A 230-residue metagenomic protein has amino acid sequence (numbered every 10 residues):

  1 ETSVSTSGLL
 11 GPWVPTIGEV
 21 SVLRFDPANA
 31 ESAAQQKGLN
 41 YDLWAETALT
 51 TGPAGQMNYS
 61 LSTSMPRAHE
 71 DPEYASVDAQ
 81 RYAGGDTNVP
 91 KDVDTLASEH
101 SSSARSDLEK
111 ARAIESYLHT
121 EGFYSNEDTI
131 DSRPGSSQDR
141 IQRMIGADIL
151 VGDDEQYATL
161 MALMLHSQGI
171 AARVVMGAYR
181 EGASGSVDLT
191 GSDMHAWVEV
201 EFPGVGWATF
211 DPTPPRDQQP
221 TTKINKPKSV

Functional and structural regions predicted by a protein language model:
E1-Y74: Intrinsically disordered, low-complexity N-terminal segments that are enriched in acidic
L43, L61, A111-L118, D154: Conserved hydrophobic/aromatic pocket- or pore-lining residues that grip, position, or stack substrates in active sites
T63-M65, T87-V89, I130, M176-A178 (+2 more regions): A mature extracytoplasmic/lumenal domain signature
A68-P72, T120-E127, T222: Secretory-pathway/luminal and periplasmic proteins that interact with or process carbohydrate-rich
E70-T87, Q218-V230: N-terminal low-complexity, Pro/Thr-rich disordered segments that flank secretion/membrane-targeting signals
T87-G146: Secondary-structure boundary elements
M144-D153, L189: Short, contiguous acidic/charged loop-to-helix segments that flank catalytic cores in large enzymes
E155-S229: Hydrophobic/aromatic-rich core segments of domains that either
